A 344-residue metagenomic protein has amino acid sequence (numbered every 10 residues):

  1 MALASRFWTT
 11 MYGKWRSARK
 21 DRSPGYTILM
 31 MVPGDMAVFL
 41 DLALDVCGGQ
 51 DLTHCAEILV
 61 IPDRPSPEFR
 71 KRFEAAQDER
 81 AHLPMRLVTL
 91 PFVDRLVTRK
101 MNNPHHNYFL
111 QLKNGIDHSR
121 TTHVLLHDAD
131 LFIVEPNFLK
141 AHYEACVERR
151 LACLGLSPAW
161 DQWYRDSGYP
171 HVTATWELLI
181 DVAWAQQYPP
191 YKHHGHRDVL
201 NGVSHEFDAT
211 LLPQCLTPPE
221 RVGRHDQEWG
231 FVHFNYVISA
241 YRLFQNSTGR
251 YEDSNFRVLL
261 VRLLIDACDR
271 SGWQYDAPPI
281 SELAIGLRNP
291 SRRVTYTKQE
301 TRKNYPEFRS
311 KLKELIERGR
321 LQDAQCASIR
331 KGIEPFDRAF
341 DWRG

Functional and structural regions predicted by a protein language model:
A2-S5, N201-G344: C-terminal catalytic/acceptor-binding lobe
P24-T27, G49-V60, M85: Short loop->beta transition adjacent to catalytic acidic/histidine clusters or analogous donor-positioning motifs
D35-Q50: Short, well-formed alpha-helical segments that are part of the catalytic scaffolds of diverse glycosyltransferases
C55-P67, T89-F92: Short beta-strand/loop segment that forms part of the nucleotide-sugar
E68-H118: Active-site-proximal specificity loops/subdomain of glycosyltransferases
V124: Short aromatic/hydrophobic "clamp" motif used to bind/position activated sugar donors
D128-F132: The conserved acidic donor/metal-binding loop of glycosyltransferases
V134-L211: Conserved catalytic core of nucleotide-sugar-dependent glycosyltransferases
